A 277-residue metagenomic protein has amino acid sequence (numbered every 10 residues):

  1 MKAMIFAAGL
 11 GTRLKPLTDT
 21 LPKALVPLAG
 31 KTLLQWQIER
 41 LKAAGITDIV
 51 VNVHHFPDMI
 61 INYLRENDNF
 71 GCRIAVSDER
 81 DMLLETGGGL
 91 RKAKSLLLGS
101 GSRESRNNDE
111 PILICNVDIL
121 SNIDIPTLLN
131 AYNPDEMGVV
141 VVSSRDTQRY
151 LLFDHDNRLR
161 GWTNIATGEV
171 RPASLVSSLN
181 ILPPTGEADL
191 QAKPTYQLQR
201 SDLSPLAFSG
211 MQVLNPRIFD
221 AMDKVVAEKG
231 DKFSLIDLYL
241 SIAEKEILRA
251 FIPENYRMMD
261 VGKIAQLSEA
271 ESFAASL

Functional and structural regions predicted by a protein language model:
M1-D19: N-terminal nucleotide-binding beta1-loop-alpha1 segment
K2-I5, K31-N116, I125-T127, S178 (+5 more regions): Conserved N-terminal catalytic core of the sugar/cofactor nucleotidyltransferase
L10, L21, F56, R80 (+2 more regions): A generic "binding-loop/recognition-motif" signal
T20-L33: Short catalytic helix/loop segments, enriched in acidic residues and glycine and frequently bearing histidine
A24, R73-A75, I247-R249: Conserved beta-strand segments of alpha/beta enzyme cores
H54, S77-E79, V141, F251-E254: Conserved beta-strand termini and adjacent loop/short-helix elements that scaffold enzyme active sites in alpha/beta
L113, L120, P126-N133, D146 (+1 more regions): Catalytic-core segments of class I nucleotidyltransferases/pyrophosphorylases that form NMP-activated intermediates
V139-H155: Short beta-strand-to-loop element that shapes/binds the nucleotide-sugar donor at the catalytic cleft/hinge
